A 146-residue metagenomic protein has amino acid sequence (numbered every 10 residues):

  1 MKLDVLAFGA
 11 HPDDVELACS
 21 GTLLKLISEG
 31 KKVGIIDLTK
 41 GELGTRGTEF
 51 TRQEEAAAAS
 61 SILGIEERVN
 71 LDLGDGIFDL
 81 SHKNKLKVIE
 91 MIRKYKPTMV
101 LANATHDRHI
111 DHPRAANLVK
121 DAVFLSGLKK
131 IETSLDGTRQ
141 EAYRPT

Functional and structural regions predicted by a protein language model:
M1-L6, D79-T146: Metal-dependent de-N-acetylase/amidase catalytic core
M1-Y95, L125: Active-site rim/loop-helix segments in enzyme catalytic domains that contact anionic ligands
